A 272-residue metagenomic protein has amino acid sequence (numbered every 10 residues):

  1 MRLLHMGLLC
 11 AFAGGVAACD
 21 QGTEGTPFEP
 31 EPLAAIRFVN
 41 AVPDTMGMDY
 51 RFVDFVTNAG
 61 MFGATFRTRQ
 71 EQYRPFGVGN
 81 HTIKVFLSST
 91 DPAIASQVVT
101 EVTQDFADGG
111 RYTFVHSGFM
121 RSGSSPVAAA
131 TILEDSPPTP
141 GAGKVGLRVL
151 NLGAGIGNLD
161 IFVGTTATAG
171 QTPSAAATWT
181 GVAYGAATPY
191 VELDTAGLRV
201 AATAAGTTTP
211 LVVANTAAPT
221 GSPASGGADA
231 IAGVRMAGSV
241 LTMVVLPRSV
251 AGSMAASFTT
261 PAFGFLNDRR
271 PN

Functional and structural regions predicted by a protein language model:
M1-L8: Bacterial N-terminal signal peptides that target proteins for export
G14-A18: C-terminal motif of bacterial Sec signal peptides marking the signal peptidase cleavage site
C19-N272: Intrinsically disordered, low-complexity polar regions and short flexible loop motifs
